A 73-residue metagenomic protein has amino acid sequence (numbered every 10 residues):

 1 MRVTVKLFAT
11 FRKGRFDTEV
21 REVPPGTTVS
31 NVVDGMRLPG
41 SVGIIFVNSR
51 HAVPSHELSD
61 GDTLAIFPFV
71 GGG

Functional and structural regions predicted by a protein language model:
M1-G72: Ubiquitin-like/PB1-type beta-grasp interaction modules and other compact soluble beta-rich domains
